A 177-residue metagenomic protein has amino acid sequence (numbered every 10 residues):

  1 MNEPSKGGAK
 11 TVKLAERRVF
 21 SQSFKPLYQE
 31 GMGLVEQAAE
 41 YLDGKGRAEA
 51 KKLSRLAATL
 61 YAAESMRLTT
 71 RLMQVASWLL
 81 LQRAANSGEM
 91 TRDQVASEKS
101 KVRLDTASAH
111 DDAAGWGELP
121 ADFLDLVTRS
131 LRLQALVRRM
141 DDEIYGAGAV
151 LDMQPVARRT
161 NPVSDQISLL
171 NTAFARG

Functional and structural regions predicted by a protein language model:
N2-G177: Surface-exposed peri-terminal alpha-helical interaction modules
